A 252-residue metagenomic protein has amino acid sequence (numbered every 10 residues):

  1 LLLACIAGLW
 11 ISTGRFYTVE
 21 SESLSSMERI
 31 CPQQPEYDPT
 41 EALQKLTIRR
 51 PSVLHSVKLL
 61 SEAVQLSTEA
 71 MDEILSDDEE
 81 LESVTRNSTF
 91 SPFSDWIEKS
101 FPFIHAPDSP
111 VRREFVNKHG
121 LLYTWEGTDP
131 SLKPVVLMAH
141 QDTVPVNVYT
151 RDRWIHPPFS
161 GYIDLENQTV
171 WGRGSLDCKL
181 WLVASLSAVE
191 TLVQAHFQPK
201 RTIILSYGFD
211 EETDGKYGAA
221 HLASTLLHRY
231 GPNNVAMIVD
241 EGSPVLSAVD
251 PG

Functional and structural regions predicted by a protein language model:
L1-L2: N-terminal Sec-pathway targeting helices
G8-S175, L182, L192-K200: Acidic/His- and Gly-rich active-site-bordering loop/insert found across diverse amide/peptide-bond hydrolases
T169, G174-G252: Acidic/histidine-rich catalytic neighborhood of metal-dependent amide-processing enzymes
